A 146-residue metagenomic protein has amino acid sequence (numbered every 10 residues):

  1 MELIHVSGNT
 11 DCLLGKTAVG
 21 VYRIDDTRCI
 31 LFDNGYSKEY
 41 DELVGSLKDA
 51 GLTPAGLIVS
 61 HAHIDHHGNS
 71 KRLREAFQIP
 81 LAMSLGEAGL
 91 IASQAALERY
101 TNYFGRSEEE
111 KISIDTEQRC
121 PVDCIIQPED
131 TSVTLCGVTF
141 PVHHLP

Functional and structural regions predicted by a protein language model:
M1-A50: Conserved beta-strand hairpin/beta-sheet module of binuclear metal-dependent hydrolase folds, prominently
M1-G8, E110-D115, G137-T139: Short Pro/Gly-enriched beta-strand edge/turn motifs at strand-loop
E2, D11, T53, P80 (+2 more regions): Conserved beta-strand segments of alpha/beta enzyme cores
H5, R23, E129-P146: Core dinuclear metal-dependent hydrolase active-site scaffold
N9, Y22, D33, L43 (+5 more regions): Divalent metal-coordination and catalytic microenvironments
R28-I30, G56, V138: Structural motif
Y40-D41, H67, T139: Structural motif corresponding to alpha-helix initiation and N-cap regions
S46-S132: Active-site HxH/HxHxD metal-binding segment of metal-dependent hydrolases
